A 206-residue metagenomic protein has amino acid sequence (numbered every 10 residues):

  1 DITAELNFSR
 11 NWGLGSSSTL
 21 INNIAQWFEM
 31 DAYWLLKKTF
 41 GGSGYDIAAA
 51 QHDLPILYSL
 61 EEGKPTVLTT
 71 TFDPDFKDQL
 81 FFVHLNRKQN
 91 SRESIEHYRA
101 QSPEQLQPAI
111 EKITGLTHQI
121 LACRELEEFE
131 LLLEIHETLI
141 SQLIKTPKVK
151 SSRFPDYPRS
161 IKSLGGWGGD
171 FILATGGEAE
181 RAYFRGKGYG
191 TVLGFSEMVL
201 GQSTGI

Functional and structural regions predicted by a protein language model:
D1-Y33: Anion-binding (especially nucleotide phosphate/pyrophosphate-binding) glycine-rich loop and adjoining beta-alpha core
E5, M30, K37-G41, Y45-G166 (+1 more regions): C-terminal nucleotide
S18, G169-I172: Glycine-rich phosphate-binding loop of ATP-grasp-fold ATP-dependent ligases
